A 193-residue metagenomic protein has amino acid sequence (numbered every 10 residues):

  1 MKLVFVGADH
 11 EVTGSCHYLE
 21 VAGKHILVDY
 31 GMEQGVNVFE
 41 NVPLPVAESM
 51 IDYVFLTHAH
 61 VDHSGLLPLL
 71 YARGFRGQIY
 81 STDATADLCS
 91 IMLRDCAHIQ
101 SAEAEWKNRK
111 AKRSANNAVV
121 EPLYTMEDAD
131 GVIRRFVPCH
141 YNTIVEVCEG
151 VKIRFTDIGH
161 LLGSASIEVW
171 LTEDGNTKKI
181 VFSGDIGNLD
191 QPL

Functional and structural regions predicted by a protein language model:
M1-F55, S64, L70-L193: His/Asp/Glu-rich metal-coordinating catalytic cores of metallo-dependent phosphodiesterases/hydrolases acting on
